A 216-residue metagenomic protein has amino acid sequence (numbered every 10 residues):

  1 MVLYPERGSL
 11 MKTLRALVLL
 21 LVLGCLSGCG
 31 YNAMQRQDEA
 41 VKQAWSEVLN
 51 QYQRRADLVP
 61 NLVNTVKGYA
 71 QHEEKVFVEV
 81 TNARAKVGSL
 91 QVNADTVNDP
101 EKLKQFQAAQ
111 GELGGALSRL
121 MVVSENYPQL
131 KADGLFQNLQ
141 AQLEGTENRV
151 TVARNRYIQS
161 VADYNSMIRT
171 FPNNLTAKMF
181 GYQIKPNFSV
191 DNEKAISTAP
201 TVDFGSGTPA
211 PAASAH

Functional and structural regions predicted by a protein language model:
V2-H216: A helix-centric hydrophobic-segment signal that preferentially recognizes long, alpha-helical stretches used
